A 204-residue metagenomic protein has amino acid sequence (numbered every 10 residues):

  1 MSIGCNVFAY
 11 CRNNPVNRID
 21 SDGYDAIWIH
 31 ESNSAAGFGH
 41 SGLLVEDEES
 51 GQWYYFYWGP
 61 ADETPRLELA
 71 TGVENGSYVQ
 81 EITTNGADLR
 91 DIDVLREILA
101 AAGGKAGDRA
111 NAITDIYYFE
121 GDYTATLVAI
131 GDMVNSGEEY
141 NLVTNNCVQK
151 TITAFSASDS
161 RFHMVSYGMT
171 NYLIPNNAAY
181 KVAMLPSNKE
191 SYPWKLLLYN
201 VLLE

Functional and structural regions predicted by a protein language model:
M1-A26: Short turn/helix-capping motifs enriched in Asx and small/polar residues
G4-V7, T144, V148: Short alpha-helical patches at coil-to-helix transitions and adjacent helical residues in well-structured domains
V16, N135-E138, I152, S156-S160: Sec-exported extracytoplasmic/periplasmic mature domains
A26-N145, Y172-E204: Non-catalytic ligand/cofactor/substrate-binding and regulatory segments of enzyme domains
W28, K150, M164-Y167, S187: Structured, non-membrane catalytic/scaffold regions adjacent to prosthetic-group chemistry
D47-G51, A157-F162: Secondary-structure boundary elements
V128, V148-T153: Solvent-exposed, polar/charged alpha-helical surfaces in well-ordered, non-transmembrane soluble domains, broadly
L142-T144, D159-N171: Short conserved catalytic/interaction loops centered on acidic-Pro-aromatic/His motifs
